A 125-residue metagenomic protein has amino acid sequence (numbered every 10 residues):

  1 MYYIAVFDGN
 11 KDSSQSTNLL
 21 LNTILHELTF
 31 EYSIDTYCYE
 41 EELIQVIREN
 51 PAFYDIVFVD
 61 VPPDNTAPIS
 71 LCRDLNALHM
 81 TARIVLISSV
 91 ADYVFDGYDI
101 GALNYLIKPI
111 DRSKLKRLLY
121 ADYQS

Functional and structural regions predicted by a protein language model:
Y2-L21, V57: Conserved acidic segment of CheY-like receiver
V6, T36, L86-I87: Conserved SAM-binding loop
G9, Y39, S89: Cofactor-binding loop segments of dinucleotide-utilizing enzymes, especially the Rossmann-like FAD- and NAD(P)+-binding
Q15-I24, L43-I47, C72: Short, well-ordered amphipathic alpha-helices
L25-I34, M80-A82: A generic structural motif
I34-T36, Y105: Conserved beta-strand scaffold positions in the cores of enzyme catalytic domains, especially in NTP/NDP-utilizing
T36-I56: Acidic, metal-coordinating helix/loop segments flanking the phosphotransfer/catalytic sites of two-component signaling
Y54-S125: CheY-like receiver
